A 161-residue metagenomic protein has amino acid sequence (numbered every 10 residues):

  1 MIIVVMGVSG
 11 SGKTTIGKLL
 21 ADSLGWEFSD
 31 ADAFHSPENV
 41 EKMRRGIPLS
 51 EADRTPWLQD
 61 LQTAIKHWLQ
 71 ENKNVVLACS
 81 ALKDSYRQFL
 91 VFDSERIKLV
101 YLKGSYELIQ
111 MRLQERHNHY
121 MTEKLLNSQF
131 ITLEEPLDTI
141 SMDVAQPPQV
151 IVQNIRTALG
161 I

Functional and structural regions predicted by a protein language model:
V5: Hydrophobic anchor at the beta1->P-loop junction of P-loop NTPases
V8: P-loop (Walker A) phosphate-binding loop of NTP-binding proteins
K13: Conserved lysine of the Walker
I16: Hydrophobic positions on the alpha1 helix immediately C-terminal to the Walker A/P-loop
D22-D60: Conserved substrate/cofactor phosphate-moiety recognition/catalytic segment in nucleotide-dependent phosphotransferases
A52-D93, L102: Glycine-rich phosphate-binding loop used to anchor ATP phosphates in small-molecule kinases, encompassing both
D93-R112: Conserved phosphate-donor/acceptor-positioning beta-strand/loop module used by diverse small-molecule
E115-N154: Small-molecule kinase domains that catalyze NTP-dependent phosphoryl transfer to phosphate-bearing small molecules
